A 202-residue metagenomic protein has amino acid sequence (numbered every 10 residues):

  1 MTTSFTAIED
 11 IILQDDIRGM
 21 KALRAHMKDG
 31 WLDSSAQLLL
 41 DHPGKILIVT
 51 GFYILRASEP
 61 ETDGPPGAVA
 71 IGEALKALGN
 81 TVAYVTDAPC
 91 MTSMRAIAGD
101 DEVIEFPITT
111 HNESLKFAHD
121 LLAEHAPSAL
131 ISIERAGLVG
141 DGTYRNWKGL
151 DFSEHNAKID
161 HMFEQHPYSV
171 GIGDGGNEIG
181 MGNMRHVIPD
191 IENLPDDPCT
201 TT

Functional and structural regions predicted by a protein language model:
M1-K45: Positively charged, low-complexity intrinsically disordered leader regions
H26-M27, T50-P66: Short, glycine-rich nucleotide/cofactor-binding loops
G44, G79-N80, Q165-S169: A short helix->loop->beta-strand "cap" motif at the edges of active sites that frequently abuts
P60, G64-P65, A129-L130, R135-T202: Conserved mixed alpha/beta catalytic, RNA-binding, or beta-rich assembly cores of soluble enzyme, regulatory
E61-G79: Histidine-anchored nucleotide/phosphate-binding helix
N80-P89: Short internal beta-strands
A98-L121: A glycine-rich helix N-cap at a beta->alpha junction
L122-S128: Glycine-rich phosphate-binding loop signature in dinucleotide/nucleotide-binding domains
